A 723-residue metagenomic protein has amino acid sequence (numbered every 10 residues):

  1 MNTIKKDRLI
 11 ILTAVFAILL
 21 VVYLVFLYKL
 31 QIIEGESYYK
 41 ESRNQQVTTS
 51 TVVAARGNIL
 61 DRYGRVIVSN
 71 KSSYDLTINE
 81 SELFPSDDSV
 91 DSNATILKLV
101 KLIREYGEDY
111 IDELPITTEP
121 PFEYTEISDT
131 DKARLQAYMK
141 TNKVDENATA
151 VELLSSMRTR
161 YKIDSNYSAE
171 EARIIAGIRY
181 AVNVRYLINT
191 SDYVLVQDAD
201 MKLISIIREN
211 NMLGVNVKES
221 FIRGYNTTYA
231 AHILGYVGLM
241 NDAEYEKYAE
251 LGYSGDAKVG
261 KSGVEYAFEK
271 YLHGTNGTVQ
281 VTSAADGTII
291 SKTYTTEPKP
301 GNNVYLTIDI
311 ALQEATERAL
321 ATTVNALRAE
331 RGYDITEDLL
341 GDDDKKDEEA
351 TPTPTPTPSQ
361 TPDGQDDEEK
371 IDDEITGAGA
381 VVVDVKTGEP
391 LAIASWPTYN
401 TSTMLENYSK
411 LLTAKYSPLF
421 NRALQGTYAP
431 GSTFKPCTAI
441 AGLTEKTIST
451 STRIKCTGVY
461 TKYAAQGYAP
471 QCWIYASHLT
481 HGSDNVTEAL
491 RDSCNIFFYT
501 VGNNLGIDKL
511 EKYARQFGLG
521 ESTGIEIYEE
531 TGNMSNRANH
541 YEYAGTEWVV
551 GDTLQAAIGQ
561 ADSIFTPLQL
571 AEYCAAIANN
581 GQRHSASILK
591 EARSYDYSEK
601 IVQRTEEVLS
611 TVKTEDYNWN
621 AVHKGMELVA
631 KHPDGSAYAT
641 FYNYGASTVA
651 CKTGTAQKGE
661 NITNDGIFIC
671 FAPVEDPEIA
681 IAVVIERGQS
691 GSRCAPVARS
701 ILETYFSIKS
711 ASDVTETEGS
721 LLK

Functional and structural regions predicted by a protein language model:
M1-L272, N276-P298, I310, A321-G379 (+1 more regions): Membrane-proximal periplasmic segments of bacterial cell-envelope enzymes, especially penicillin-binding proteins
V66-S69, Y74, S283-T295, I308 (+5 more regions): Beta-lactam-recognizing serine transpeptidase/beta-lactamase-like catalytic domain environment
P85-S86, E314, G691-S692: Loop/helix-junction capping segments adjacent to catalytic residues or to phosphate/diphosphate-binding pockets
N93-L97, K101, M201, S205 (+19 more regions): Solvent-exposed, polar/charged alpha-helical surfaces in well-ordered, non-transmembrane soluble domains, broadly
I222-T227, T715-K723: Short proline/glycine- and acidic-rich turn/helix-capping motifs at secondary-structure junctions
Q313, L327, T427, R687-G688: Short strand->helix junction
T322-A329, W396-Y399, L628, S707: Conserved helix-loop functional segments at active or binding sites
S707-T715: Flexible helix-coil linker/hinge segments at domain or subdomain boundaries
